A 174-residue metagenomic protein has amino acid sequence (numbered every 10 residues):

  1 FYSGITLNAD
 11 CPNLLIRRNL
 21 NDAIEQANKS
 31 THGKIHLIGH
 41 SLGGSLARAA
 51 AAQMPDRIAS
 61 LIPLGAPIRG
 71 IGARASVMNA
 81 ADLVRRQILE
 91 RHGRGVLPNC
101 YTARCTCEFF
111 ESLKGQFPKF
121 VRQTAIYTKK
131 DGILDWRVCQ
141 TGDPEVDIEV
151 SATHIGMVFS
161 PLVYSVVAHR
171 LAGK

Functional and structural regions predicted by a protein language model:
F1-Y2, I35, Q123, E145: Hydrophobic anchor at the start of a short beta-strand that flanks the dinucleotide cofactor-binding loop
Y2-S3, N13-S112: Serine-dependent carboxylesterase/thioesterase catalytic core of lipase-like alpha/beta-hydrolase/SGNH enzymes
G4-N8: A short, structured active-site edge motif that brings together acidic residues
A9, A50, A152: Generic anion/oxyanion-binding catalytic loop in active/binding sites
A9, R69-G70, G156: Short gly/pro/ser/thr-enriched loop/turn and capping motifs at secondary-structure boundaries
C11-P12, Q87, D135, S160: Poly-acidic low-complexity segments
F117-K174: C-terminal catalytic-base region of ester-bond hydrolases, centering on the histidine of the charge-relay
